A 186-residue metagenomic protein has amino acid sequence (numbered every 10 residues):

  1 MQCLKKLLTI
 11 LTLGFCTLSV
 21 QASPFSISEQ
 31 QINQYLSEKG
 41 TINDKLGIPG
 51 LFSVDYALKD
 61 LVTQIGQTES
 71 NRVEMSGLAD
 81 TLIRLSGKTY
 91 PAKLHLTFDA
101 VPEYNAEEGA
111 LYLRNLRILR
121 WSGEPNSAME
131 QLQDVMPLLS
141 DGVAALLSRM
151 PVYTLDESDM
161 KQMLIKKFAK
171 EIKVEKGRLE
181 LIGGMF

Functional and structural regions predicted by a protein language model:
M1-L8: Bacterial N-terminal signal peptides that target proteins for export
T9-T17: Bacterial N-terminal signal peptides
Q21-F186: Extracellular/lumenal and peripheral-membrane lipid-interaction modules
